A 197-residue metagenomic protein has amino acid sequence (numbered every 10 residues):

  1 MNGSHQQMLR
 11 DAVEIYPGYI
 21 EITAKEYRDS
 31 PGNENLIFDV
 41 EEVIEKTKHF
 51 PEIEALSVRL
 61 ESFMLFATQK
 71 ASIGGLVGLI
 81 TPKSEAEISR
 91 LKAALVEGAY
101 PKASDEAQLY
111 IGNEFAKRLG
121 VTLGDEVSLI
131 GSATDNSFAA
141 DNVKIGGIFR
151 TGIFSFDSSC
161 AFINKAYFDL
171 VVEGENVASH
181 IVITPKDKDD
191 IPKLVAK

Functional and structural regions predicted by a protein language model:
M1-L76, A99-D105: Hydrophobic, regular-secondary-structure patches
E14, A133-K197: Mechanotransmission and gating elements of multispan inner-membrane complexes involved in transport and envelope
I15-P17, K70-G75, S104-E106, G124 (+3 more regions): Extracytoplasmic
E21, Y110, S128, K144 (+1 more regions): Conserved beta-strand segments that form the floor/walls of ligand-binding pockets within enzyme and binding domains
E61, K83, E114, A166-Y167: Alpha-helix/helix-capping structural signal
L76-L119: Short beta-strand boundary microenvironments
R118-D141: Short conserved beta-strand and strand-loop elements enriched in small hydrophobics with frequent Asp/Gly
